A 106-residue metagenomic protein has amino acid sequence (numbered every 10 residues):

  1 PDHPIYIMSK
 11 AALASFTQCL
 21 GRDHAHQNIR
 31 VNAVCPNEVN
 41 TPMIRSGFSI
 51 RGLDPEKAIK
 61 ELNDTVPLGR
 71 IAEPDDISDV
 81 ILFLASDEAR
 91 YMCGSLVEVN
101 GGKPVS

Functional and structural regions predicted by a protein language model:
P1-I5: Conserved catalytic loop/helix region of short-chain dehydrogenase/reductase
S9, T17: Active-site helix of classical SDR
A14, P36-S46, I50: Short, flexible catalytic-loop segment of classical short-chain dehydrogenase/reductase
R22-H26, R90: Alpha-helical segment proximal to the catalytic Tyr-Lys
R30-P36, N40, A85, E98-N100: Conserved SDR Rossmann-fold cofactor-binding beta-strand/turn motif
L53-D54, V66-I77: A conserved structural motif in NAD(P)-dependent oxidoreductases
S78-R90: Alpha-helical substrate-binding/gating segment
L82, C93-S106: Short C-terminal tail/terminal secondary-structure segment of NAD(P)H-dependent dehydrogenase/reductase domains
